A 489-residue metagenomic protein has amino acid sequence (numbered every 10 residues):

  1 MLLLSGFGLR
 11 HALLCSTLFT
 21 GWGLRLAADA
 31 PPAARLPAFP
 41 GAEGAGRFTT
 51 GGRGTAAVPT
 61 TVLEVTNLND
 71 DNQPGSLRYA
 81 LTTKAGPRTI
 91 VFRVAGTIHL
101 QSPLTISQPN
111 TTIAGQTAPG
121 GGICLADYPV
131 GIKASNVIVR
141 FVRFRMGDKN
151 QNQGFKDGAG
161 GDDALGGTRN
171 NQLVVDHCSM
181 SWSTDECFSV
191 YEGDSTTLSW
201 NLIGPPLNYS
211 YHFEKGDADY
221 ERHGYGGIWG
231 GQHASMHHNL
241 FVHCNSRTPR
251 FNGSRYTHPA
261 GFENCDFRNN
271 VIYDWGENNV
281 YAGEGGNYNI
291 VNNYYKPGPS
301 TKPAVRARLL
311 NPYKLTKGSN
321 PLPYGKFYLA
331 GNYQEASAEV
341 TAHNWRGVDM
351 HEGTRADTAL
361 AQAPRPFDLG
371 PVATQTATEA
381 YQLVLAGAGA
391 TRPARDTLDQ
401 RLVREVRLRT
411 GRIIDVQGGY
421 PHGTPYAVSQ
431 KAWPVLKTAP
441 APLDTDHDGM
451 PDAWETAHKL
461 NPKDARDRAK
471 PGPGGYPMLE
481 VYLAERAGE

Functional and structural regions predicted by a protein language model:
R10-G21: Bacterial N-terminal signal peptides
F39-I90, D467: Acidic Gly/Asp/Thr-rich repetitive segments characteristic of extracellular carbohydrate-active and adhesion proteins
I98-H233: Right-handed parallel beta-helix
S107, P205-N208, Y220-Y288: Long, polar low-complexity repeats
R250, R255, G261-Y426: Extracellular beta-rich repeat passengers
A427-E489: Extracellular calcium-associated, cysteine-rich motifs in secreted modular proteins
